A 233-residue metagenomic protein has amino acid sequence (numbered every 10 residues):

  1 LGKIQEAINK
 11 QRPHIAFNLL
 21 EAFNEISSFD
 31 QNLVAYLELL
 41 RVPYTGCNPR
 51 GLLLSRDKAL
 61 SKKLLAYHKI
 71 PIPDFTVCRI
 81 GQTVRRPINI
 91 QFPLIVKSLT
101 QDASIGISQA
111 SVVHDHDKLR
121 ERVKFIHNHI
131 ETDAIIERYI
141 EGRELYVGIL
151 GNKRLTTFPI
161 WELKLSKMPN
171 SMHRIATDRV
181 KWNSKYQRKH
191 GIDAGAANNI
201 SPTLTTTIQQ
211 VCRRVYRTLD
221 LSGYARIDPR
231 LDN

Functional and structural regions predicted by a protein language model:
L1-D74: Conserved N-proximal alpha/beta basic substrate-recognition cap immediately N-terminal to, or forming the N-lobe
E6-L19, G148-L150, R154-T157, R213-V215: Short, electropositive alpha-helical surface patch
N9, L52-R143, R154, Q209: Active-site nucleotide/adenylate-binding loops and adjacent lid/helix of ATP-dependent enzymes
L37, R138, V147-I149, Y216-N233: Conserved metal-phosphate-binding beta-hairpin within the catalytic cores of diverse ATP-dependent phosphoryl-transfer
V42, L99-Q101, N183: Short connector loops/turns at beta-strand edges and beta->alpha or beta->beta junctions
T45, P73-D74, F158, A176 (+1 more regions): A short, local hydrophobic-aromatic micro-motif
H116-Q210: Phosphate-binding site of ATP-dependent enzymes
